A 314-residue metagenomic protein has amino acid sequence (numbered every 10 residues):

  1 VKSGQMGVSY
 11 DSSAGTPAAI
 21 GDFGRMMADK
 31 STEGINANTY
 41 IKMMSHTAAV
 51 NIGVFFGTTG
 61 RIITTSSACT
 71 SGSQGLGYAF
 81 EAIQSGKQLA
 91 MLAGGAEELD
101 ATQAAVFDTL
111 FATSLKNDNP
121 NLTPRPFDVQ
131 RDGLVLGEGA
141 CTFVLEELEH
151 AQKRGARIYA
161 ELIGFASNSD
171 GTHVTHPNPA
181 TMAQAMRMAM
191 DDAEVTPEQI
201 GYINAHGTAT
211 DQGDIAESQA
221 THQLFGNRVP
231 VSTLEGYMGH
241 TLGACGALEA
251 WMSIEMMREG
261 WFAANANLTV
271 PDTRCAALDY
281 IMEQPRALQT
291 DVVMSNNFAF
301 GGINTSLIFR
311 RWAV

Functional and structural regions predicted by a protein language model:
V1-S66, A96-A104, Q199-G213: Conserved beta-ketoacyl condensing-enzyme motif
G7, G15-T32, I83-S85, V106-N117 (+3 more regions): A glycine- and small-aliphatic-rich helix-loop capping segment at beta-alpha/alpha-beta transitions that lines
V8, I52, G72, A79 (+7 more regions): Conserved small-residue
M27-N36, G77, E81, E98-K153 (+2 more regions): Glycine-/small-residue-rich "gating" segment that lines the acyl/pantetheine channel and substrate pocket
N36-H46, I63-S71, L234-G243, V270 (+1 more regions): Active-site nucleophile and cofactor-binding loops and adjacent substrate-binding regions of central metabolic enzymes
S45-A96, V135-A156, T241-F262, L307: Active-site-proximal alpha-helical scaffold in enzymes
K87-D132, F165-P179, A205-D214, R228-L278: Acyl-CoA/ACP chain-elongation machinery
D118-A193, G201-Y202, V314: Condensing-enzyme catalytic core mediating Claisen C-C bond formation in acyl metabolism
